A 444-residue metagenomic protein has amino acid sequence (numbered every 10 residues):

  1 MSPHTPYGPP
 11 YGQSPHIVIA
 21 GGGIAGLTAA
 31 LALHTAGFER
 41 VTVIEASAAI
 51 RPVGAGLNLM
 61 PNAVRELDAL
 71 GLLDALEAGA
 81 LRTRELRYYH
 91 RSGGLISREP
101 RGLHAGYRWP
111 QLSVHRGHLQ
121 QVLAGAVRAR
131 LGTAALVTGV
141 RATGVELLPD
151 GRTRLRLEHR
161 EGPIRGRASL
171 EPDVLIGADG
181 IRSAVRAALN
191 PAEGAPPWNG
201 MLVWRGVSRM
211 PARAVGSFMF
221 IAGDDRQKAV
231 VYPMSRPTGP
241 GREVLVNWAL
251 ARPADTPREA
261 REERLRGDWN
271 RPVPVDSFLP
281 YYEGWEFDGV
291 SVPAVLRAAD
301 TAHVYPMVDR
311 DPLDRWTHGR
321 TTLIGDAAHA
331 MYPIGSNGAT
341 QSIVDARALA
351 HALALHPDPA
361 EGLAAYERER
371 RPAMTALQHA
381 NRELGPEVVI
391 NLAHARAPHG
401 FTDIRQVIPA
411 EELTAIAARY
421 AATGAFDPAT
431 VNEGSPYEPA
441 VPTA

Functional and structural regions predicted by a protein language model:
S2-I17, N62-N190, G194-V207, R258-E259 (+2 more regions): Conserved N-terminal helical subregion
S2-S14, G93, G335, H351-A444: C-terminal helical "tail/cap" subdomain of flavin- and related membrane-associated enzymes
V18-A36, T42-S47, I176-G177, W204 (+2 more regions): Conserved mid-domain beta->alpha element of the FAD-binding
A48-E66: Conserved N-terminal glycine-rich FAD pyrophosphate-binding loop of Rossmann-like flavoproteins
A78-G79, A135, G284-D300, P359-A364 (+1 more regions): Acidic/histidine metal-binding catalytic segments
S97-Q120, E158-L170, R209-T301: Conserved FAD/dinucleotide-binding core of flavoprotein oxidoreductases
S183, V203-R205, Q227-V230, A328-H329: Histidine-centered metal-chelating micro-motifs
